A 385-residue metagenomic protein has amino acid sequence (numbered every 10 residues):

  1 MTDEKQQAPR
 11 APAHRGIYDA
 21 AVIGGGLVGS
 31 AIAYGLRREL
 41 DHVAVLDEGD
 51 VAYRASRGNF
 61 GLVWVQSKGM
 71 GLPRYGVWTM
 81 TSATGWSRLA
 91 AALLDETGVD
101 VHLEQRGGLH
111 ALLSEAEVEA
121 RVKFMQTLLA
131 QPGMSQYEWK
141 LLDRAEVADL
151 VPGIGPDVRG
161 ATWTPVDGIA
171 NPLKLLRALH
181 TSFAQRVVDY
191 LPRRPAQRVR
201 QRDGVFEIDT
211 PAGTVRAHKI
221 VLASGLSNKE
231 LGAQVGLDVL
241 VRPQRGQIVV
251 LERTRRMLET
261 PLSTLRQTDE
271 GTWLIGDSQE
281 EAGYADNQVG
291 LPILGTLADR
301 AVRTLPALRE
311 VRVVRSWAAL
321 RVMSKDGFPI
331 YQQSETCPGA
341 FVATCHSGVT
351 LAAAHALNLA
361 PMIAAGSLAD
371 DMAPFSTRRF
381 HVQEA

Functional and structural regions predicted by a protein language model:
M1-A20, R38-D41: Extreme N-terminal leader/targeting segments of oxidoreductases
Y18-V45: N-terminal Rossmann-like FAD-binding beta1-loop-alpha1 element of flavoenzymes
A21-I23, L46, V215-S227, A356: Short hydrophobic core segments
Y34-R38, E48, N59-V63, G98-E104 (+2 more regions): Active-site substrate-recognition segment that forms the wall of the catalytic cavity or substrate channel
G61-E146, L150, R300-L305: Dinucleotide-binding Rossmann-like beta1-alpha1 core, especially the glycine-rich loop that anchors the ADP
G98-L112, E138-R186, S278-A282, P338-C345: Helix-loop-beta segment of a Rossmann-like dinucleotide-binding subdomain
T162-H218: Helical element adjacent to the flavin cofactor pocket in flavoenzyme catalytic cores
A307-A385: C-terminal catalytic lobe of FAD-dependent flavoproteins
